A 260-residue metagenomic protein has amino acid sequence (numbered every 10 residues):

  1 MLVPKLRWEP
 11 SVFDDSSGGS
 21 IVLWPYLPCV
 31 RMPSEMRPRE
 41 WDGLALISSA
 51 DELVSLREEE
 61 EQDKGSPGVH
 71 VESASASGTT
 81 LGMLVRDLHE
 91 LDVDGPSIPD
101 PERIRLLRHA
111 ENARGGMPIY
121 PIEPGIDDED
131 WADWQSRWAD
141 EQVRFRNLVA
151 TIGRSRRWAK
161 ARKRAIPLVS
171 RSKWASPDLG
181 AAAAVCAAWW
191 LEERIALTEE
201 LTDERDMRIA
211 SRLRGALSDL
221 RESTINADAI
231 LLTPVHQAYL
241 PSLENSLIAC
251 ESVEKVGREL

Functional and structural regions predicted by a protein language model:
M1-L260: Compositional signal for N-terminal targeting/processing segments
